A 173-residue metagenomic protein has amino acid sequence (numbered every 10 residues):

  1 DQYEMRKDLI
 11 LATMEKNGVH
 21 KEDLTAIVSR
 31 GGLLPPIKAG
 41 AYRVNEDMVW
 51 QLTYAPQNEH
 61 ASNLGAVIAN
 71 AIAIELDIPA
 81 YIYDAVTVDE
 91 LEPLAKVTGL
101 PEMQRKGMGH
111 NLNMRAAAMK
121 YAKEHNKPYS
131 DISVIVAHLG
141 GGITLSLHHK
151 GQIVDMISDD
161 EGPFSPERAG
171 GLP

Functional and structural regions predicted by a protein language model:
D1: N-terminal glycine-rich anion-binding loop in soluble enzyme alpha/beta folds
M5-N17, A117: Short, well-ordered amphipathic alpha-helical segments that serve as non-catalytic structural scaffolds within diverse
M14-A61, T87-T98: Short beta-strand-loop/turn "lid" adjacent to the catalytic site in phosphate-handling enzymes
G32-P35, H138-T144: Gly/Ser/Thr-rich loops at beta-strand to alpha-helix junctions that form or flank small-molecule/cofactor-binding
N63-A71, I82, D89, V97-S133 (+2 more regions): Glycine-rich phosphate-binding loop plus the immediately following alpha-helix
L76-I78: A short helix->loop->beta-strand "cap" motif at the edges of active sites that frequently abuts
L147: Short aromatic-centered micro-motifs
